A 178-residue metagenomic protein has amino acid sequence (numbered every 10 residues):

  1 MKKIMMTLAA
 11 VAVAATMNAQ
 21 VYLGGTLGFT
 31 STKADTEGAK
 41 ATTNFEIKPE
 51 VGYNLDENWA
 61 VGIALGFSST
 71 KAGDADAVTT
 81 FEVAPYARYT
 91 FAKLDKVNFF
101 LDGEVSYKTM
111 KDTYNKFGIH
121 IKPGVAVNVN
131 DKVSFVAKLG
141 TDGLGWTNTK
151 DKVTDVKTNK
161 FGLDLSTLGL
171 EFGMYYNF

Functional and structural regions predicted by a protein language model:
M1-Y22, F178: Cleavable N-terminal export/targeting peptides
T7-A9, H120, V127, L165: N-terminal hydrophobic alpha-helix used for membrane targeting or insertion
T7-L8, Q20-K40: Sec-dependent signal peptide cleavage junction
A9, A64, D142: Flexible loop residues that form catalytic and substrate-binding hotspots at small-molecule/glycan-binding clefts
L27, S31, F45-K122, V127-F135 (+1 more regions): Gram-negative (and chloroplast) outer-membrane scaffold detector with strong preference for beta-barrel transmembrane
T30-I47, A64, K150-L163: Surface-exposed strand-loop-strand hairpins of Gram-negative outer-membrane beta-barrel proteins
A72-G73, D102-D112, V136-F161, L165: Outer-membrane beta-barrel translocator/channel fold
